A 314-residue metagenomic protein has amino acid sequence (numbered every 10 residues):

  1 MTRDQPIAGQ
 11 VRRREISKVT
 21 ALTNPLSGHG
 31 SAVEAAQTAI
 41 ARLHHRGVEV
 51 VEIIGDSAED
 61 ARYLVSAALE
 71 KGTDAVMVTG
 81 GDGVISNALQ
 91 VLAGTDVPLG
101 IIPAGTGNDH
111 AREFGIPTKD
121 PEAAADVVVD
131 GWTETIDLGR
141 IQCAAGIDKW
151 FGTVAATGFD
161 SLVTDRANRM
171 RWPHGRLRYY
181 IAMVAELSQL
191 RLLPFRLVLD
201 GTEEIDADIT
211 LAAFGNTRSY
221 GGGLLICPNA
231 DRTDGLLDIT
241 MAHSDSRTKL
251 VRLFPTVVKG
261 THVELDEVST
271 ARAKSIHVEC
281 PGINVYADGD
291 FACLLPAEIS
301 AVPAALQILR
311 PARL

Functional and structural regions predicted by a protein language model:
M1-V76, S86, E122, L314: ATP/NTP phosphate-donor binding region
T2-I7, L199-G201, D206, D231-R232 (+1 more regions): ATP/nucleoside-binding phosphotransfer catalytic cores, i.e., glycine-rich phosphate-binding loops
T20, H44-R46, G55, A93-P98 (+1 more regions): Catalytic core of DAGKc-family lipid kinases
P25, T79-G81, A104-G105, N216: Glycine-rich beta-strand-to-loop/alpha-helix junction loops that act as flexible
A61, G83-A88, G107-D109, I136: Short glycine/serine/threonine-rich phosphate/pyrophosphate-binding segments that cradle anionic phosphate groups
A156, D160, A213-I226, F291: Glycine-rich phosphate/pyrophosphate-binding beta-alpha loops
M170-Y180, Y220-G222, P228-K249: Gly/Ser/Thr-rich active-site loops/lids in small-molecule metabolic enzymes that frequently grip phosphoryl groups
